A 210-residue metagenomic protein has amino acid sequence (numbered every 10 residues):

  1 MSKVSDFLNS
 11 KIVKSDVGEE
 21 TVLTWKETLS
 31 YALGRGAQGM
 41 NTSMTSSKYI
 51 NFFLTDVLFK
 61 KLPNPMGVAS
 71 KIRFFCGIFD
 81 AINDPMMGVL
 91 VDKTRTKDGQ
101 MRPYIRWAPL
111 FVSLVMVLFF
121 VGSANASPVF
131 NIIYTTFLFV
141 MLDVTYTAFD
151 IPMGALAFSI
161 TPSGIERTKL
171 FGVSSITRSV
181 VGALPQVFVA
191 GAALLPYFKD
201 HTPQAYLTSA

Functional and structural regions predicted by a protein language model:
S2-A210: Membrane-embedded alpha-helical bundles of multi-pass transporters/translocases, especially carrier/permease families
